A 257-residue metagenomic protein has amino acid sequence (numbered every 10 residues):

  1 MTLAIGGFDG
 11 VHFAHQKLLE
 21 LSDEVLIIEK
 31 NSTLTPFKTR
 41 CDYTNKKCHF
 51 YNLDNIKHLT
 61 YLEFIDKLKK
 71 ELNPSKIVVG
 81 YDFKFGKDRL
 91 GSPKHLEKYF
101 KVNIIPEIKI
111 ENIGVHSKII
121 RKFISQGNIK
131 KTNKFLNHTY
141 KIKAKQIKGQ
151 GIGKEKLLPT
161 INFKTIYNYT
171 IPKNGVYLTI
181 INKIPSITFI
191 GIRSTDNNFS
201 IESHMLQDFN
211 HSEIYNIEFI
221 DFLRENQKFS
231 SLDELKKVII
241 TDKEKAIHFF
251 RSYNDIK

Functional and structural regions predicted by a protein language model:
M1-T2, E20-E24, N45-C48, N73-P74 (+2 more regions): Short glycine/proline-enriched coil/turn segments at helix->beta-strand junctions
M1-T39: N-terminal catalytic cores of NTP/NDP-binding nucleotidyl/phosphoryl-transfer enzymes
G6, E29-K30, L53, V79-F83: Short glycine-centered, acidic/aromatic-flanked micro-motifs in structured strand/loop junctions that mark active-site
F13, L34, H58, G86-K87 (+1 more regions): Loop/helix-junction capping segments adjacent to catalytic residues or to phosphate/diphosphate-binding pockets
K30, K46-I56, P106: A conserved beta-strand->alpha-helix junction
C41-N45, K94-E97, I247: Class I S-adenosyl-L-methionine
L59-I161, N174, N182, S230-E234: Classical nucleotidyltransferase
K148-K257: Phosphate/ribose-recognition catalytic cores of enzymes acting on nucleotide-derived substrates
